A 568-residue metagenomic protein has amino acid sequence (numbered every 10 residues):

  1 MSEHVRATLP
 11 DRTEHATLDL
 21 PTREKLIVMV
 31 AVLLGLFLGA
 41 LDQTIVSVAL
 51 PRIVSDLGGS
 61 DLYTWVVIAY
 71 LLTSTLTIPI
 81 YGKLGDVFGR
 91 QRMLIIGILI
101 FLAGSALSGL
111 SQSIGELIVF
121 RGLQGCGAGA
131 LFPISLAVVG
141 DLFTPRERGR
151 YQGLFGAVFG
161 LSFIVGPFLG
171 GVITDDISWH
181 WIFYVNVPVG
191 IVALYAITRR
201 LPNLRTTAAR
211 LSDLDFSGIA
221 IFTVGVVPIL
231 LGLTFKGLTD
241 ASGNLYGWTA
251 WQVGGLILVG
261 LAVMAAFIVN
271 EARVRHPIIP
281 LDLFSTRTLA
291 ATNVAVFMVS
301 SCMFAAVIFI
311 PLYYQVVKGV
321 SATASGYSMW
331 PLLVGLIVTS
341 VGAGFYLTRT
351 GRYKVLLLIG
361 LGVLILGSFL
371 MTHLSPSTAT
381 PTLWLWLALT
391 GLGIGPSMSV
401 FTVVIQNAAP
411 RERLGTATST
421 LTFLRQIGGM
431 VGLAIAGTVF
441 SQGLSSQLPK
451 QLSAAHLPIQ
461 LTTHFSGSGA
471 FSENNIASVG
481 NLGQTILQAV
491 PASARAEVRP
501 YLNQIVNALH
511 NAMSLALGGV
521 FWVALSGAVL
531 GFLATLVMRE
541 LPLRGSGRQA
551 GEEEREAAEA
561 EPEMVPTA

Functional and structural regions predicted by a protein language model:
M1-V28, V32, V269, R275-H276 (+1 more regions): Transmembrane-helix exit segments and adjacent C-terminal regions of multi-pass membrane proteins
K25-G82, E116, S178, S217 (+8 more regions): Transmembrane core module of solute transporters
F37, I68-L72, L99, G153-L161 (+5 more regions): Transmembrane alpha-helical cores of Major Facilitator Superfamily
V48, I78-F222, F235-D240, G247 (+2 more regions): Helix-loop-helix hairpins in multi-pass membrane proteins, especially solute transporters
L50, V165-T174, A343, G432 (+1 more regions): Small-residue (Gly/Pro/Ala) motifs that create kinks and tight helix-helix packing interfaces
L62, E147-L154, R413-T420: Cytoplasmic loop-to-transmembrane helix junctions
F159, V165, A306, L383-E473 (+3 more regions): Small-residue-rich alpha-helical segments with characteristic i,i+4
P188-R205, T223-L238, V259-R273, G531-R539: C-terminal membrane-cytosol helix-exit motif in multi-pass small-molecule transporters
